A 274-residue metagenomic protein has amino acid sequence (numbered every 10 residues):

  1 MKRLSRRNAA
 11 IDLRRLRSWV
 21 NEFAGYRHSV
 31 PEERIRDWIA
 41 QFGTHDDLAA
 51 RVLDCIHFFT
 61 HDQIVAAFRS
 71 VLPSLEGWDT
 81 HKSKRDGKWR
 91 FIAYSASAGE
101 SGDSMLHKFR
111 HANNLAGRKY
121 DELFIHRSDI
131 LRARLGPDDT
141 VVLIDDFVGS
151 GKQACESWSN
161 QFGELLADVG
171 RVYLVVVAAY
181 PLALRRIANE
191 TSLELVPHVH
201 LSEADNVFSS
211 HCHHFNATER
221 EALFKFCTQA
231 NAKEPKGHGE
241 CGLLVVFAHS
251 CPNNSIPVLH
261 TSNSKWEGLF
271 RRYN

Functional and structural regions predicted by a protein language model:
K2-R85, W89, Y94-G102, S159-N274: PRPP-dependent phosphoribosyltransferase catalytic core
R90, T140-V142: Structural motif
G99-T140, G149-E156: Short, glycine/charge-rich flexible loops or terminal/linker lids adjacent to PRPP-binding catalytic cores
D145: Active-site flanking residues adjacent to catalytic metal/cofactor-binding acidic residues
